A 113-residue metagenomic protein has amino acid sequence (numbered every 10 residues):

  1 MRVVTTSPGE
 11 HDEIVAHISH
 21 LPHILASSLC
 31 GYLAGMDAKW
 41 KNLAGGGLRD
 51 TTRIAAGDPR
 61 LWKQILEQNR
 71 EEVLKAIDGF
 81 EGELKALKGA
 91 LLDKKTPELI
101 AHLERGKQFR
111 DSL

Functional and structural regions predicted by a protein language model:
M1-I54: Internal alpha-helical scaffold of NAD(P)-dependent oxidoreductase catalytic cores
K39-F109: Interdomain hinge/lid region at the active-site interface of Rossmann-like NAD(P)-dependent oxidoreductases
S112-L113: Amphipathic alpha-helical coiled-coil segments
